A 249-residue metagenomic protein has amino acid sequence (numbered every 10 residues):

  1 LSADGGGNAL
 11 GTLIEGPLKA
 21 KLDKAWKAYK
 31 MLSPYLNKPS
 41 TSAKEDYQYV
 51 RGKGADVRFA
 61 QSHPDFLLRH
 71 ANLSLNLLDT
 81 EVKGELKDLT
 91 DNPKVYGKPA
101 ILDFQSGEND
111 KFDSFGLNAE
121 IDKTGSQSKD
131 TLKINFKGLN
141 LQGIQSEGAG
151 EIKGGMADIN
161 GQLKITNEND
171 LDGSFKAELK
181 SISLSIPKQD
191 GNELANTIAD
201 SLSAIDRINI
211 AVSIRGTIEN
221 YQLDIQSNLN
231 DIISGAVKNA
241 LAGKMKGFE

Functional and structural regions predicted by a protein language model:
L1-T12, G16-A28, S40-S42, Y47 (+2 more regions): Small-residue helix/turn framework positions
L32-Y35: A generic structural signal for solvent-exposed, polar alpha-helical segments
K53-G54: A short, compositionally biased domain-edge/stem linker segment
F59-Q61: N-terminal helix-cap/turn-to-beta initiation motif at the start of protein domains
